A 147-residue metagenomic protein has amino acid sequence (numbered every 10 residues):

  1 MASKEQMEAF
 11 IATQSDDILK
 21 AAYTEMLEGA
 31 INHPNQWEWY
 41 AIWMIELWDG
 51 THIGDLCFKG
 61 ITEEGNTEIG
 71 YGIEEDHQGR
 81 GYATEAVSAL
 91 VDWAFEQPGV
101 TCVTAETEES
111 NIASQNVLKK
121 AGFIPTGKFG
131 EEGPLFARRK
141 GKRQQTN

Functional and structural regions predicted by a protein language model:
M1-E68, I73-D76, Q97, I124-N147: GNAT-family acyltransferases
G50, G81, N111: Conserved G/P- and acidic residue-centered "switch" motifs that form tight phosphate/ATP-binding loops in soluble
Y71, G79-A94, Q115-K120: Conserved acetyl-CoA-binding loop-helix of GNAT-fold acetyltransferases
E85, C102-V103, T126: A local structural micro-motif
A89, E106-T107, G130: Proline- and acidic/polar-enriched loop/turn elements at helix boundaries
E96-E106: Conserved GNAT acetyl-CoA-binding A-motif
A105-Q115: Conserved beta-strand-loop-alpha-helix junction that forms the acyl-donor binding cleft
